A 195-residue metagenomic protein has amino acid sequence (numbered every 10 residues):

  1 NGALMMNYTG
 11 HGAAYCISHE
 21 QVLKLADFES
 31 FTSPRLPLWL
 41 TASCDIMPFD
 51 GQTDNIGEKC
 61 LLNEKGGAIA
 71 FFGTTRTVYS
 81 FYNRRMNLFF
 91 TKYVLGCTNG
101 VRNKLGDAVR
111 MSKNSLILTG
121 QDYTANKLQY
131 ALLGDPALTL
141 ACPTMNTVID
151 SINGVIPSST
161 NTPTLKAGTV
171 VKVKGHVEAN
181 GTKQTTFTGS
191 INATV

Functional and structural regions predicted by a protein language model:
N1-T194: Cysteine-dependent hydrolase recognition
